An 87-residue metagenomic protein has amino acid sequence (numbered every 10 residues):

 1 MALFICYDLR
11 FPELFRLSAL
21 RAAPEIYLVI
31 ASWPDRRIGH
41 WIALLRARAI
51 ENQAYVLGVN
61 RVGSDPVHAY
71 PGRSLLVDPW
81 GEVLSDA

Functional and structural regions predicted by a protein language model:
M1-N52, V56-G58: Active-site beta-loop-alpha substructure in enzyme catalytic cores, prototypically the cysteine-centered nucleophile
R61-A87: C-terminal beta-strand edge segments of enzyme domains
